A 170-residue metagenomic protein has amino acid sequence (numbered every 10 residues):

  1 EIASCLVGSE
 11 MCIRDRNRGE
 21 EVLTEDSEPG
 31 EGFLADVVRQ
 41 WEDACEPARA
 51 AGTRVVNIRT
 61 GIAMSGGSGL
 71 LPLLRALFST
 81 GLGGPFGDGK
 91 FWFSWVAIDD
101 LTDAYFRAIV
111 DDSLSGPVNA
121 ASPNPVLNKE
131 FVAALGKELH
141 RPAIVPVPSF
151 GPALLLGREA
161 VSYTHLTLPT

Functional and structural regions predicted by a protein language model:
E1-I13, H165-T170: Single conserved hydrophobic/aromatic residue that forms the stacking wall/gate of nucleotide- or nucleobase-binding
S9-E10, I58-T60: SDR active-site strand-loop-helix element
R14, A63-S65, L101: Conserved sequence/active-site signature of Rossmann-fold short-chain dehydrogenase/reductase
N17-N57: Catalytic helix-loop patch of NAD(P)-dependent Rossmann-fold dehydrogenases
G19, V38-R39, A51-T53, M64-L73 (+1 more regions): Glycine/proline-rich active-site loop of Rossmann-fold NAD(P)-dependent oxidoreductases
E28, L73-V96, D100, A104: A conserved pocket-lining segment of Rossmann-fold NAD(P)-dependent short-chain dehydrogenase/reductase
G30-L34, G61-S68, D88-V96: Glycine-rich "substrate-gating" loop/helix at the edge of Rossmann-like oxidoreductase active sites
A104-E159: Mid/C-terminal beta-alpha module of Rossmann-like enzyme folds, strongest in SDR-family dehydrogenases/epimerases
